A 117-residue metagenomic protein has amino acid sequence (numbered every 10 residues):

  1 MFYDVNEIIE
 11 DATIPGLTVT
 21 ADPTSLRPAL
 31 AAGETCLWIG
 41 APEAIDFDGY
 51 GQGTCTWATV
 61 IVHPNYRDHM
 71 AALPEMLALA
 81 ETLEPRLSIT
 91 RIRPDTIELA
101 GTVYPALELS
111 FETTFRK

Functional and structural regions predicted by a protein language model:
M1-P28, A41-K117: Charged, amphipathic alpha-helical segments and their flanking helix caps
A32-P42: A short, hydrophobic beta-strand-centered structural micro-motif
